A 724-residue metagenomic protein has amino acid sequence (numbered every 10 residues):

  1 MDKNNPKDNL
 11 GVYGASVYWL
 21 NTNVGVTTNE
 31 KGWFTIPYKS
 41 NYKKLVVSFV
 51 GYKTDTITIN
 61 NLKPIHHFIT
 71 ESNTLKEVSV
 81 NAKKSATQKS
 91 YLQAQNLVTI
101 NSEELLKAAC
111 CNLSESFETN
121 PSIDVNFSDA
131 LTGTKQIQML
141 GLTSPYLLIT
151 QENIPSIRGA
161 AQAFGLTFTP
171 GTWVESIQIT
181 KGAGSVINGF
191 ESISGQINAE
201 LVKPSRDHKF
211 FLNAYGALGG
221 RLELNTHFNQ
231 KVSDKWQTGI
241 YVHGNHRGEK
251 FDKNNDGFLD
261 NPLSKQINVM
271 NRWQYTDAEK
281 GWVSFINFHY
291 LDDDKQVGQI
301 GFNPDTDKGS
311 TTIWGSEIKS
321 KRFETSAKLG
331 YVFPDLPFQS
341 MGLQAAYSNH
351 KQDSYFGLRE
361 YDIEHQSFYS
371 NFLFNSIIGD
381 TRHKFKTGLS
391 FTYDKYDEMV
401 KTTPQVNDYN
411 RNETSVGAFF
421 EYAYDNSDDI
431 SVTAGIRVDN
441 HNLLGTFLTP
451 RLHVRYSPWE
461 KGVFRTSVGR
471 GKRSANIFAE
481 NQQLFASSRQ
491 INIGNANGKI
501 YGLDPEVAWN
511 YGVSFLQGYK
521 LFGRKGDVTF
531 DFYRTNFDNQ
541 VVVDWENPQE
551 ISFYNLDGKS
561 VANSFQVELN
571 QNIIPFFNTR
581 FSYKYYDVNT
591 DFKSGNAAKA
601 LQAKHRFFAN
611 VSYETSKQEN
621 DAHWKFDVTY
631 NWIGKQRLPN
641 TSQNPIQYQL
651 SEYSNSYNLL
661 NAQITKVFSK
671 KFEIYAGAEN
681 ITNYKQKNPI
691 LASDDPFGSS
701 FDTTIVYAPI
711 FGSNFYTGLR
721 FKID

Functional and structural regions predicted by a protein language model:
D2-K7, Y13-L20, S48-Y52, L62-L106 (+2 more regions): Short, acidic, small-residue-rich periplasmic hinge/interaction motif at the N-terminus of Gram-negative outer-membrane
T35-P37, Q136, I154-K181, V269: Short acidic/polar hinge/loop motifs at secondary-structure boundaries that mediate gating or recognition
L62-F68, L113-S116, K135-Q138, G165-P170 (+4 more regions): N-terminal periplasmic accessory domains that precede and gate Gram-negative outer-membrane beta-barrel machines
S114-P155: Extracytoplasmic beta-strand/coil segments of soluble accessory domains associated with Gram-negative outer-membrane
R247-N268, Q274-M341, Y347-H365: Flexible loop and strand-edge segments within Gram-negative outer membrane beta-barrel domains
S340-S354, S457, R465, Y501-N555 (+1 more regions): Membrane-embedded beta-barrel scaffold of Gram-negative outer-membrane proteins
K472, W632-T641, T665-D724: C-terminal beta-signal and adjacent terminal beta-strands/loops of Gram-negative outer-membrane beta-barrel proteins
F532-N536, N555-P639: Gram-negative outer-membrane beta-barrel transporters
